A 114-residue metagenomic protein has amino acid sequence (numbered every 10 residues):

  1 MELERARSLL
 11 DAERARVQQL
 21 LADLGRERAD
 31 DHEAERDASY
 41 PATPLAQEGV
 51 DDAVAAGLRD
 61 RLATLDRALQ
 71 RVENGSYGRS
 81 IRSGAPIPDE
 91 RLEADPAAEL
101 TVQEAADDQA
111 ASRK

Functional and structural regions predicted by a protein language model:
M1-N74, A94-D95, A106-K114: Interaction interfaces in information-processing and related assembly proteins
Y77-G78, A98: Residues immediately within or flanking Cys/His clusters that coordinate Zn2+ in small zinc-binding modules
S80-G84, T101: Short cysteine-rich clusters marking metal-coordination/redox-active sites
I87-P88: Short functional micro-motifs and their immediate structural scaffolds
P96-V102: Outer-membrane beta-barrel domain signature
